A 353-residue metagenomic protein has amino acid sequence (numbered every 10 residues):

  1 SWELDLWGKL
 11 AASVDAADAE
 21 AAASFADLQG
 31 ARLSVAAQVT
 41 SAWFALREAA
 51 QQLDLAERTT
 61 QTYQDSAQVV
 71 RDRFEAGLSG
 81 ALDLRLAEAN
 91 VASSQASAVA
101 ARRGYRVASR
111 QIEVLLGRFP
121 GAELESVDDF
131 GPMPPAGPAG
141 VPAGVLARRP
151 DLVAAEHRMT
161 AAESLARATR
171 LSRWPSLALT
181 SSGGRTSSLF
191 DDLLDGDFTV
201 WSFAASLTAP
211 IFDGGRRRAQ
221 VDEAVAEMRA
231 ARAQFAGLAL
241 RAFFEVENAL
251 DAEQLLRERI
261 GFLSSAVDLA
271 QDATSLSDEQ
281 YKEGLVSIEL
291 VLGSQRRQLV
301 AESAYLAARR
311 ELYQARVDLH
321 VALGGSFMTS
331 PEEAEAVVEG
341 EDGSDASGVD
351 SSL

Functional and structural regions predicted by a protein language model:
S1, A122-P138, G144, R167 (+3 more regions): Small/polar, glycine/serine/threonine/aspartate-rich low-complexity segments that form flexible
L4-V35, R58, L82, L86 (+6 more regions): Sec/SRP-type N-terminal targeting helices
L6, R185-S187, V321: Feature marks short, surface-exposed loop/turn motifs that line or immediately flank catalytic pockets and channel
L10, A19, A26-V141, A252 (+5 more regions): Periplasmic alpha-helical coiled-coil/stalk elements that build and connect Gram-negative outer-membrane
D18, Q29, L78-G80, F130-T160 (+8 more regions): Bacterial Sec-pathway N-terminal export signals of envelope proteins
D27, S34, S41, T59 (+20 more regions): Soluble, cytosolic/nucleoplasmic coiled-coil alpha-helices used as oligomeric scaffolds and tethers in large eukaryotic
A96, R103, F190, G196-D197 (+1 more regions): Outer-membrane beta-barrel domain signature
V145, L179, L207, A224 (+11 more regions): Hydrophobic, well-ordered secondary-structure elements that form the walls of internal hydrophobic environments
